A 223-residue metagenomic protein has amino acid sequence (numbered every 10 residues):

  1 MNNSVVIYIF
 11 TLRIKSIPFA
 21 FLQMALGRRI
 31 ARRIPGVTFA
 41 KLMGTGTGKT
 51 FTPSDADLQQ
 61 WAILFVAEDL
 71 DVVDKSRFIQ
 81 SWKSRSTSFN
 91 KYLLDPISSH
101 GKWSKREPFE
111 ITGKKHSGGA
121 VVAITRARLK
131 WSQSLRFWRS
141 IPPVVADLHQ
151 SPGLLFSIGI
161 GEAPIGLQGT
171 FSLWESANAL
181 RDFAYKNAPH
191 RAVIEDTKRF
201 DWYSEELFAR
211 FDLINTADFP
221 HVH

Functional and structural regions predicted by a protein language model:
M1-P53, D57-W61, L70-S76, S86-G169 (+2 more regions): Short S/T/G/P-rich N-terminal loop/turn motif that feeds into the first structured element of a domain
I63-L64, I194: Alpha-helical and His/Cys-centered functional microenvironments
V66-D69, E175: Extracellular/lumenal glycan-associated surfaces
Q80-S88, H190-A192: A common structural junction motif
D182, A188-E205: Extended hydrophobic/aromatic segments used for targeting, binding, or gating
